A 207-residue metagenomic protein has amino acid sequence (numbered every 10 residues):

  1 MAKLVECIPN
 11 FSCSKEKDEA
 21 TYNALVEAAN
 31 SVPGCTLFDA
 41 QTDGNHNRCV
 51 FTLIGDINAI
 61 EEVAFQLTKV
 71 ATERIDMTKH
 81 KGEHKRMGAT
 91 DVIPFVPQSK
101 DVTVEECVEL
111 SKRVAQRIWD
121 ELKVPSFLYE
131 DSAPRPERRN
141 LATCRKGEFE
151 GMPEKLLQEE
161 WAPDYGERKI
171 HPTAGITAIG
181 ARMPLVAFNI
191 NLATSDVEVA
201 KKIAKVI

Functional and structural regions predicted by a protein language model:
M1-I207: Long, contiguous binding/interaction regions
